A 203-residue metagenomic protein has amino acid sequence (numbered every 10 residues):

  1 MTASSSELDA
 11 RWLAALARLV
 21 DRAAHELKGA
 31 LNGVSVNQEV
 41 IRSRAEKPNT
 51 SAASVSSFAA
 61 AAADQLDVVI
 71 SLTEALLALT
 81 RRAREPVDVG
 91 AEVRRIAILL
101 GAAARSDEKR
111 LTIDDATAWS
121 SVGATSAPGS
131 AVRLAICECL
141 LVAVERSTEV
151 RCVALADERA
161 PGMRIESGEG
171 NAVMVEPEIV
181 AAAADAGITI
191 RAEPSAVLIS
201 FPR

Functional and structural regions predicted by a protein language model:
M1-S4, E149, R159, A172-R203: Flexible, glycine-/charge-rich segments associated with ATP-binding catalytic modules
T2-L8, W12-L19, L27-D67, G123 (+1 more regions): Histidine phosphotransfer helical core of two-component systems
A17-G29, S35-V36, S126-R151, E176-D185: Conserved ATP-binding N-box helix of the HATPase_c
N37, S54-R110: Conserved DHp (HisKA) dimerization/phosphotransfer helix of two-component histidine kinases, i.e., the long coiled-coil
R82, P86-V87, S120-G129: Hydrophobic coiled-coil of the DHp/HisKA dimerization-phosphotransfer domain of two-component sensor histidine kinases
R110-G123: Conserved catalytic submotifs in the C-terminal HATPase_c
S147-E166: Short beta-strand/loop element within the Bergerat-fold HATPase_c
